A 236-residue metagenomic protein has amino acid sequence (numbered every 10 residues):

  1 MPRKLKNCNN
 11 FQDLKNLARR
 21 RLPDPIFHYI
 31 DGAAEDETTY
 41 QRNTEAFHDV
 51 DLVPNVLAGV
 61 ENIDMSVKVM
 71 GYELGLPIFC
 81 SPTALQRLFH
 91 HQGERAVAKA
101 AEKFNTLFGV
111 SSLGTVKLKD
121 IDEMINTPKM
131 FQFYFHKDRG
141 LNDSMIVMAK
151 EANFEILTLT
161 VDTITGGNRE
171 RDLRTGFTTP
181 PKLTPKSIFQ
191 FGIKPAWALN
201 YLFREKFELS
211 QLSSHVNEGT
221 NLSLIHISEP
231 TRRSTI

Functional and structural regions predicted by a protein language model:
M1-I164: N-terminal capping/small domains of soluble enzymes
N10, S213, R232: Residue-level signal for threonine
A96-V97, T175, T235: Glycine-rich, phosphate-binding/catalytic loops in enzymes
R169-L173: Short aromatic-enriched loop/helix-cap "lid" or pocket-rim segments at secondary-structure transitions that line
F177-L224: Extended, charge-rich helix/loop segments that form flexible, surface "patches" used to engage negatively charged
I225-I236: Single conserved hydrophobic/aromatic residue that forms the stacking wall/gate of nucleotide- or nucleobase-binding
